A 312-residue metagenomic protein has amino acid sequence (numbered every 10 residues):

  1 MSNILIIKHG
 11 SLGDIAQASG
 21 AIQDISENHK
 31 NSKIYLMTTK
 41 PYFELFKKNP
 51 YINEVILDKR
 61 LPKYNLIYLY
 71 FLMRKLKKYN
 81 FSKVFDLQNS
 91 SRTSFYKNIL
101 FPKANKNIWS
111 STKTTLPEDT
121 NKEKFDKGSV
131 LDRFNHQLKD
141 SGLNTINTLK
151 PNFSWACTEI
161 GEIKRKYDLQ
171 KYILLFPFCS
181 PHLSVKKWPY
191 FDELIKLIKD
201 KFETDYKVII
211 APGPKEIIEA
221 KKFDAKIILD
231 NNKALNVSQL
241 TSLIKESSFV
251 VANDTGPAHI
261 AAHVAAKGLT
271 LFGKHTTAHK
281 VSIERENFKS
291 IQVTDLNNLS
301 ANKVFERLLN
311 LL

Functional and structural regions predicted by a protein language model:
M1-L12, L175: Nucleotide-activated donor-dependent transferases that construct or modify glycoconjugates
I7-A18, L45, S180-P189: A short, glycine/small-residue-rich beta-strand->loop->alpha-helix junction that serves as a flexible
I15-E27, P41-E44, L194: Short amphipathic alpha-helix
K33-N65, A225-L229: Conserved nucleotide-sugar phosphate-binding/catalytic loop shared by glycosyltransferases and other
I56-N152, Y172-P177, P181, H275-A278 (+2 more regions): Conserved nucleotide-diphosphate donor binding/catalytic pocket of glycan-assembly enzymes
S111-T112, D230, A234, H259-L312: Nucleotide-sugar donor-binding patch of glycosyltransferase catalytic domains
N152-I218: Active-site donor-nucleotide binding/catalytic segment of nucleotide-sugar enzymes
Y190-L269, G273-T276: Donor-binding and catalytic core of enzymes assembling or modifying cell-surface/extracellular glycoconjugates
